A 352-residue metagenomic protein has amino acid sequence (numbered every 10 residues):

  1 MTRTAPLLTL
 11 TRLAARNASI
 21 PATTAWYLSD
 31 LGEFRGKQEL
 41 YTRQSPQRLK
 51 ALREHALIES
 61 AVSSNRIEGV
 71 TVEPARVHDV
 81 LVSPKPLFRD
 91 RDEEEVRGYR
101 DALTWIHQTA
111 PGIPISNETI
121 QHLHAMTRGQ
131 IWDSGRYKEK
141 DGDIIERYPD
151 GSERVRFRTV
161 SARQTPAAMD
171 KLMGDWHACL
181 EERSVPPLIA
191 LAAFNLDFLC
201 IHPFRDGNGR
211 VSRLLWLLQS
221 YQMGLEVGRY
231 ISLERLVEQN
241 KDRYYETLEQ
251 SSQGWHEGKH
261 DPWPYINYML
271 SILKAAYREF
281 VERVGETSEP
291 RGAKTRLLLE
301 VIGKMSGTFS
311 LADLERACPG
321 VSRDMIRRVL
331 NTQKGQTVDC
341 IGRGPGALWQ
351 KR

Functional and structural regions predicted by a protein language model:
M1-R352: FIC/Doc superfamily catalytic core
